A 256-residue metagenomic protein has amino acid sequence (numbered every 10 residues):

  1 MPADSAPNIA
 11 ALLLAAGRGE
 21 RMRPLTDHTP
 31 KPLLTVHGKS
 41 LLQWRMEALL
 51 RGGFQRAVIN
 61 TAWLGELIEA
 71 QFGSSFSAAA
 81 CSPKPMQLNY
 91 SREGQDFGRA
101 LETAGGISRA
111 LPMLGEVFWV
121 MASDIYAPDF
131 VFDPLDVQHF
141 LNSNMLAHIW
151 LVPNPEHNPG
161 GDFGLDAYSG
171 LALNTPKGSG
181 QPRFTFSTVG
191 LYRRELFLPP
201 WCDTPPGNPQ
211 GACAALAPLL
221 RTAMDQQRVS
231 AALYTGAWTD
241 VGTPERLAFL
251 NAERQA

Functional and structural regions predicted by a protein language model:
P2-E69: N-terminal glycine-rich phosphate-binding loop and ensuing alpha1 helix
A10, Q55-A57, Q87, N144-A147 (+1 more regions): Residues at the starts of beta-strands that form the adenosine-phosphate
L42, I68, A110, D124 (+1 more regions): Residue-level signal for inorganic ion chemistry
W44, L67, G105-R109, P134-D136 (+2 more regions): Alpha-helical elements of Rossmann-like donor-binding domains used by nucleotide-donor carbohydrate transfer enzymes
A62, S91-E93, W150, T175 (+1 more regions): Conserved beta-strand termini and adjacent loop/short-helix elements that scaffold enzyme active sites in alpha/beta
A78-D162, D166-A167, P199: Conserved beta-loop-beta/alpha segment of the NTase-like Rossmann-fold superfamily that binds/positions NTPs
W119, Y126, F130-N142, P155-H157 (+1 more regions): Catalytic-core segments of class I nucleotidyltransferases/pyrophosphorylases that form NMP-activated intermediates
